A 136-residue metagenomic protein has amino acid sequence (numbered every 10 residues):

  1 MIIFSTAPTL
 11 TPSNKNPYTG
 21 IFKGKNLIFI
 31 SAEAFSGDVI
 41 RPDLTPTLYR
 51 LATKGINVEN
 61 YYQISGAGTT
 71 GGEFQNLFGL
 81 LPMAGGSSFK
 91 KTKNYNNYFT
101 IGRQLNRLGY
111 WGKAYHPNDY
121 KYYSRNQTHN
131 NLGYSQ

Functional and structural regions predicted by a protein language model:
M1-Q136: Soluble catalytic regions of membrane-associated enzymes that act on cell-envelope and secretory-pathway components
